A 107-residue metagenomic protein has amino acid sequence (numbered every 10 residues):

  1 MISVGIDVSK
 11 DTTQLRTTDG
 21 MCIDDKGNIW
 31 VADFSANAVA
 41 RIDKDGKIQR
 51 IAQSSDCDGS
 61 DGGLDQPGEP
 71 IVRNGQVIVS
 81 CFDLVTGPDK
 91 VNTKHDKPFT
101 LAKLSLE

Functional and structural regions predicted by a protein language model:
M1-V8: Two-metal-ion RNase H-like nuclease active-site motif
S9-K10, I48-S55: Beta-propeller fold detector
K10-T12, R16-I29, D58-G75, P98: Beta-rich, blade/repeat-based domains predominating in secreted/periplasmic proteins but also intracellular
T13, N37-V39, T86-G87, L101: Structural signal for beta-propeller blades
I29-F34, V79-G87: Conserved beta-strand positions in repeat-built beta-propeller and related beta-rich domains
I42-K47, S105-E107: Short loop/turn segments that connect beta-strands within beta-propeller blades
N92-E107: Beta-propeller blade signature
